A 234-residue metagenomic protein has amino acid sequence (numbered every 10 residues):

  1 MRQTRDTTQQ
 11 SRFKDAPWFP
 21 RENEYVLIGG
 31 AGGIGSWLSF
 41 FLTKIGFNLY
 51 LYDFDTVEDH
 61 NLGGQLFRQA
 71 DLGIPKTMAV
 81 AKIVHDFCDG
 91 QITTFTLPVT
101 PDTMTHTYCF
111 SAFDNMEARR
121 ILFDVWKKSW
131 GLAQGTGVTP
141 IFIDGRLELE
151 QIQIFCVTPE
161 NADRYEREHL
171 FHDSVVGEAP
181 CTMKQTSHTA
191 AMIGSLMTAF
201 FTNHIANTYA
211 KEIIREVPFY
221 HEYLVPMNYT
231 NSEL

Functional and structural regions predicted by a protein language model:
R2, F19-Y25, M104-Y108, A112-L234: Glycine-rich phosphate/adenylate-binding loop
R2-F19: Glycine-rich dinucleotide-binding loop and its adjacent helix/turn
E22-G46, Y50-E58: Glycine-rich adenosine-cofactor-binding loop
S39-F41, G63-G64, I121-D124: Short amphipathic alpha-helical segments
F47-D89: Glycine-rich phosphate-binding loop and adjoining beta1-alpha1-beta2 segment of Rossmann-like nucleotide-binding folds
N48, Q91-T93, I141: Conserved beta-strand segments of alpha/beta enzyme cores
L62, V99, L147: Hydrophobic pocket-lining residues within nucleotide cofactor-binding pockets
P75-T107, F113-A118: A structured beta-alpha segment of the ubiquitous adenosine-cofactor-binding alpha/beta core
